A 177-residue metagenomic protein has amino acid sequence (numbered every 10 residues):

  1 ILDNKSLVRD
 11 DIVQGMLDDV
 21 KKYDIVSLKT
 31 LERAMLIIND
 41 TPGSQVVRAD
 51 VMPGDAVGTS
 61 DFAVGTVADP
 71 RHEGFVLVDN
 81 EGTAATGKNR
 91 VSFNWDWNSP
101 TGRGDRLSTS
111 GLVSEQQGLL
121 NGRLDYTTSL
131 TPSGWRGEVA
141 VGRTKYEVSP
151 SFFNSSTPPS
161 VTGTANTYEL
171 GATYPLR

Functional and structural regions predicted by a protein language model:
I1-G82, G111-N121: Periplasmic polypeptide-binding modules associated with outer-membrane biogenesis and secretion
S44, R71, G102-G104, L130-G134: Strand-connecting loop/turn motifs
S60, N89-F93, L120-L124, N166-L170: Hydrophobic, lipid-facing positions within transmembrane beta-strands of outer-membrane proteins
G74-V76, D105-T109, W135-V139: Transmembrane beta-strands of outer-membrane beta-barrel proteins
V78-G82, S99, G111-E115, V141-E147 (+1 more regions): Transmembrane beta-strands of outer-membrane beta-barrel pores
G82, D96-T101, D125-P132, G171-R177: Outer-membrane beta-barrel proteins
T83-G87, S114-G118, P158-A165: Replace "Gram-negative outer membrane beta-barrel proteins" with "bacterial and organellar outer membrane beta-barrel
L119-L124, E147-P158: Outer-membrane beta-barrel translocator domains and adjoining extracellular loop/strand segments of Gram-negative
